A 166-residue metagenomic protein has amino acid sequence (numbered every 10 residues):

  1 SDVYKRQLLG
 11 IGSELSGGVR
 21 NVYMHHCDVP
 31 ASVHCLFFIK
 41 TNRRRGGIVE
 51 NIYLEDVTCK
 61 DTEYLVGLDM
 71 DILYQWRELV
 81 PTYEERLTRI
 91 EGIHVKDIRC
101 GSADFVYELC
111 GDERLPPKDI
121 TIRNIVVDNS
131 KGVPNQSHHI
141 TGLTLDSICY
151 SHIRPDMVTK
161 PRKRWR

Functional and structural regions predicted by a protein language model:
D2-Y4: Short, small-residue-biased leader/transition segments that mark boundaries at the very start of proteins
Q7-S16, C35-R45, Y64-D71, E78-L87 (+3 more regions): Glycine-rich beta-solenoid repeat tracts in large extracellular/virion proteins
L15-V29, N42-T58, Y74-R99, G111-V127 (+1 more regions): Surface-exposed loop/turn motifs in large extracellular/passenger domains
G101-A103: Extracellular low-complexity, Gly/Ser/Thr-rich intrinsically disordered linkers and protease-sensitive activation/hinge
